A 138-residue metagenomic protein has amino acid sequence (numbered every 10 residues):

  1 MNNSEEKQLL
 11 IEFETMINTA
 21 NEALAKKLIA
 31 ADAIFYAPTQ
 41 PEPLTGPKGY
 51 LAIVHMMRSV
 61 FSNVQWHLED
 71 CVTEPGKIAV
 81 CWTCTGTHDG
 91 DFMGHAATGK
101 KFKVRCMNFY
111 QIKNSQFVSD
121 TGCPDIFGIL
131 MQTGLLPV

Functional and structural regions predicted by a protein language model:
M1-V138: C-terminal and inter-domain tail/linker signature
